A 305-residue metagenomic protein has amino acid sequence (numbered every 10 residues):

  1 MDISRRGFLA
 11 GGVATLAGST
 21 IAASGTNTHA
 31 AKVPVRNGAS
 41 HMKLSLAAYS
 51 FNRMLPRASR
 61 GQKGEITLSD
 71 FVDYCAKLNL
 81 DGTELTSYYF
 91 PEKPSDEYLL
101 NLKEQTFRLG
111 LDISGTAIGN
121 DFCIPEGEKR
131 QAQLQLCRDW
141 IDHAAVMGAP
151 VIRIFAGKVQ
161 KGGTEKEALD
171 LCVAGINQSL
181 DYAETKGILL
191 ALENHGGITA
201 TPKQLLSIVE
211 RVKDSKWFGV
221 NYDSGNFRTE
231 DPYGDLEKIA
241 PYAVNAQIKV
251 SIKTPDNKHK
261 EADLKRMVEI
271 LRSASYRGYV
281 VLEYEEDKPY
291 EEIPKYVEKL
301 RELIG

Functional and structural regions predicted by a protein language model:
D2-V146, E167, A174, G219 (+2 more regions): N-terminal pre-domain/capping segments
N37, R108-L111, Y182-I188, R211-W217 (+2 more regions): Short helix-capping segments at alpha-helix termini
M42-A48, T83-L85, I113-I118, I152-I154 (+4 more regions): Hydrophobic faces of well-ordered beta-strands that scaffold small-molecule active sites in alpha/beta enzyme cores
L46, C75, T106, A144 (+5 more regions): Conserved, mostly hydrophobic/aromatic
R57, E126, G163-E165, P202-K203 (+3 more regions): Short, well-ordered secondary-structure micro-motifs
G82-T83, V173, N177-I270: Acidic/histidine-rich catalytic cores of soluble enzymes
F90-P91, Q160, G197, F227 (+1 more regions): Glycine-/small-residue-rich active-site loops that bind phosphorylated ligands and cofactors
A144-G163, K186-H195: Active-site groove signature of glycoside hydrolases
